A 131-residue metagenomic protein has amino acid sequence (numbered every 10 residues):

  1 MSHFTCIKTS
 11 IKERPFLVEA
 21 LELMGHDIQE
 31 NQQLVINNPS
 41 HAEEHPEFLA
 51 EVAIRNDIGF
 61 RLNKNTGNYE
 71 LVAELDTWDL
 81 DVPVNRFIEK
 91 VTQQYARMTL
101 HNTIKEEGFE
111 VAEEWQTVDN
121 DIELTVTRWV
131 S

Functional and structural regions predicted by a protein language model:
M1-S131: Interaction-mediating elements
